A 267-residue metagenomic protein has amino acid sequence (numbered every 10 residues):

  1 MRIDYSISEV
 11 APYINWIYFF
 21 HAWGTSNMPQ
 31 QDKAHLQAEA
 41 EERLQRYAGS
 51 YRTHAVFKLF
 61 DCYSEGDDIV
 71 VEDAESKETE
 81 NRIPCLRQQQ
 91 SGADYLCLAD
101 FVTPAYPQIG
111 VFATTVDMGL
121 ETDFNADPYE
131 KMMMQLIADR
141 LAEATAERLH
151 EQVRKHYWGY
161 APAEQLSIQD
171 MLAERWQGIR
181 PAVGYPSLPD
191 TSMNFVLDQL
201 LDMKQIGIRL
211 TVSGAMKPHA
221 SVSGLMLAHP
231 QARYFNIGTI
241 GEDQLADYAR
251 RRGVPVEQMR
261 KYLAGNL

Functional and structural regions predicted by a protein language model:
M1-L136: Active-site loops and adjacent core secondary-structure elements that bind or stabilize anionic groups
S91-L267: C-terminal accessory domains/tails appended to large, multi-domain proteins
